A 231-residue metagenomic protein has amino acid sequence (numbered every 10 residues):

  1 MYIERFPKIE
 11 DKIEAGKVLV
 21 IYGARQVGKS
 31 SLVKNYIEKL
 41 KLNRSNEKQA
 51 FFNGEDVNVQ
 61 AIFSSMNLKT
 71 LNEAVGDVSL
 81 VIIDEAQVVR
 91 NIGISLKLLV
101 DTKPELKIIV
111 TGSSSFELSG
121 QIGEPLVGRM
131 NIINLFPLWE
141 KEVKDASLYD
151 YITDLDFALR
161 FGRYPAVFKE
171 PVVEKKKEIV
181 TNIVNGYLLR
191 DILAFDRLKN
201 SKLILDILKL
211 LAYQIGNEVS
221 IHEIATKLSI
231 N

Functional and structural regions predicted by a protein language model:
M1-I13: Pre-Walker A adenine-sensing motif
I21: Hydrophobic anchor at the beta1->P-loop junction of P-loop NTPases
K29: Conserved lysine of the Walker
L32: Hydrophobic positions on the alpha1 helix immediately C-terminal to the Walker A/P-loop
K48-L80: Short glycine-rich substrate-engagement loop in P-loop NTPases that contacts/grips substrate
G93-F116, E124-P125: Conserved catalytic/switch belt of AAA+ P-loop NTPases
F116-I132, S147-L148: Short regulatory helix/loop adjacent to the ATP-binding pocket of P-loop NTPases
F136-N231: Interdomain hinge/linker elements that couple catalytic modules in large macromolecular machines
